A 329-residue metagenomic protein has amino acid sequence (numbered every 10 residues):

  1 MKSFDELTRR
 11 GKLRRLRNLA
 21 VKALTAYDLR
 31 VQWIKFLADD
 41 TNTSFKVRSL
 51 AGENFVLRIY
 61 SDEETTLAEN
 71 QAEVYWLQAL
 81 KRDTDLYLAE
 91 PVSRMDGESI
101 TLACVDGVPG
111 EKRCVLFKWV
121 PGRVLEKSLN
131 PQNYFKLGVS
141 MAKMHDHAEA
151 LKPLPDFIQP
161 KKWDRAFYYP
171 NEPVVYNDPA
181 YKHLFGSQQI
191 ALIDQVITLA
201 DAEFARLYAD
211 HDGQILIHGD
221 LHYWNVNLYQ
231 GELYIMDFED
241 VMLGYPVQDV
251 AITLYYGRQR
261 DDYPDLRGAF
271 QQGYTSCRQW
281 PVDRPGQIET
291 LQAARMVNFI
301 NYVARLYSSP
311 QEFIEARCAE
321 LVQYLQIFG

Functional and structural regions predicted by a protein language model:
M1-V31: Juxta-kinase regulatory segment immediately upstream of eukaryotic protein kinase catalytic domains
S3-L7, F299-G329: ATP/Mg2+ or Mg2+-diphosphate-binding catalytic cores that bind nucleotide phosphates or diphosphates via glycine-rich
K35-A38: Protein kinase glycine-rich loop
D40-S49, V56, P91, T198-V247: Active-site acidic catalytic loop and adjacent metal/ATP-binding pocket of ATP-dependent phosphoryl transfer enzymes
I59-E111, L129-F135: A conserved alpha-helical element in kinase catalytic cores
D62, G97, G110, C114-K127 (+2 more regions): A glycine-centered beta->alpha junction motif in the catalytic cores of kinase/phosphotransferase enzymes
K127-Q188: A cross-family kinase active-site recognition segment
P246-Q279, A293-P310: Active-site activation/catalytic loop segments of kinase-like enzymes and analogous catalytic loops in related
